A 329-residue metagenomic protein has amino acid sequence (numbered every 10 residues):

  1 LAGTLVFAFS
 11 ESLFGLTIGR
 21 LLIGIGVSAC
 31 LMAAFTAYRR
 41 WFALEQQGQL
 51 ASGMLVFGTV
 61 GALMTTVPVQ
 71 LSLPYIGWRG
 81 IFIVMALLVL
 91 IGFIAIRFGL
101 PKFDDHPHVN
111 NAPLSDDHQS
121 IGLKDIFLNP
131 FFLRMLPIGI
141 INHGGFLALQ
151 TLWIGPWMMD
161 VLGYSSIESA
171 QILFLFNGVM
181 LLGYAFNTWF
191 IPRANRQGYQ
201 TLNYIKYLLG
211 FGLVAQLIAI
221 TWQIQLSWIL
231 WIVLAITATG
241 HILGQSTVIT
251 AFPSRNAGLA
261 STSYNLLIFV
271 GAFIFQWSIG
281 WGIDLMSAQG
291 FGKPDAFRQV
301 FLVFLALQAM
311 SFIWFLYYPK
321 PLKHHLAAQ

Functional and structural regions predicted by a protein language model:
G3, F14-L22, L226-V233: Paired small-residue
F9-G15, G26, A43, T221-W222: Helix-breaking motifs and short loop linkers at transmembrane-helix boundaries and internal kinks in secondary membrane
G19-F57: Cytoplasmic helix-loop-helix junction between adjacent transmembrane helices in 12-TM secondary transporters
G53-D104: Helix-loop-helix hairpin linking two adjacent transmembrane segments in secondary transporters
G80-F98, R298-Y317: Symmetry-related core transmembrane helices of the 12-TM Major Facilitator Superfamily/SLC fold
F103-L136, V161: Juxtamembrane intracellular "pre-TM" segments in multi-pass secondary transporters
P130-N187, F275-G280: Extracytoplasmic gate region of multi-pass secondary transporters
Y184-Y199: Helix-to-loop junctions at the C-terminal end of transmembrane segments in multipass secondary transporters
